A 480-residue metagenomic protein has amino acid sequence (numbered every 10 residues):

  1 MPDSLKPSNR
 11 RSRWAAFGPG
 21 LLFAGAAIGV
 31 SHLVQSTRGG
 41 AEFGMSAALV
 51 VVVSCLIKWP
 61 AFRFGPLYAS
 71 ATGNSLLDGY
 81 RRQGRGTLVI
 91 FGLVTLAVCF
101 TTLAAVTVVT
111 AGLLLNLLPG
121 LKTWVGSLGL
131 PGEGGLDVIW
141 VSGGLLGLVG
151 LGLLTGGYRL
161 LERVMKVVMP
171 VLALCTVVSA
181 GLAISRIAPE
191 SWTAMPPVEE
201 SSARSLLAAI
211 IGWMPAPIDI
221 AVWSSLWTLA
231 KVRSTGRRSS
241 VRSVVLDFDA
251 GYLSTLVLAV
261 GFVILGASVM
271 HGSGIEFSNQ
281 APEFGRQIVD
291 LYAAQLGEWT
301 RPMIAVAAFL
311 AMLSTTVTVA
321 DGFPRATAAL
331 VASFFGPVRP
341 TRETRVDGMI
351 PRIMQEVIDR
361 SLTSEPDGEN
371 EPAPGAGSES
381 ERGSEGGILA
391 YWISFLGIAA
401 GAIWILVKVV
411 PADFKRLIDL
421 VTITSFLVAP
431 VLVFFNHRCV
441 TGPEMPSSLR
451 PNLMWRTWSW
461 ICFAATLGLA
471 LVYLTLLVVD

Functional and structural regions predicted by a protein language model:
P2, S36-G40, R63-T87, L114-G126 (+6 more regions): Flexible loop linkers connecting adjacent transmembrane helices in multi-pass alpha-helical membrane transporters
F23, V50-R81, I90-A105: Juxtamembrane transmembrane-helix boundary signature
W59-A71, T228-T235, L253-R286, E371: Extracellular/periplasmic helix-exit of transmembrane alpha-helices
A71, T87-L130, S142, M312-L330 (+2 more regions): Hydrophobic transmembrane alpha-helices that form the core helical bundles of multi-pass secondary transporters
G112, N116-P119, L145-V168, S179-A183 (+3 more regions): Membrane-water interface regions at transmembrane-helix termini and the short interhelical loops of multi-pass membrane
L118-L154, P170-G181, G386-W404, P430-F434: Transmembrane alpha-helical segments of multi-pass small-molecule transport proteins
L130-G144, S254, V331-V409, S459 (+1 more regions): Loop-to-transmembrane helix boundary motifs in multi-pass membrane proteins
P170-V198, L207-L226, L432-M445, A470-D480: Hydrophobic alpha-helical segments and their helix-loop junctions in multi-pass secondary transporters
